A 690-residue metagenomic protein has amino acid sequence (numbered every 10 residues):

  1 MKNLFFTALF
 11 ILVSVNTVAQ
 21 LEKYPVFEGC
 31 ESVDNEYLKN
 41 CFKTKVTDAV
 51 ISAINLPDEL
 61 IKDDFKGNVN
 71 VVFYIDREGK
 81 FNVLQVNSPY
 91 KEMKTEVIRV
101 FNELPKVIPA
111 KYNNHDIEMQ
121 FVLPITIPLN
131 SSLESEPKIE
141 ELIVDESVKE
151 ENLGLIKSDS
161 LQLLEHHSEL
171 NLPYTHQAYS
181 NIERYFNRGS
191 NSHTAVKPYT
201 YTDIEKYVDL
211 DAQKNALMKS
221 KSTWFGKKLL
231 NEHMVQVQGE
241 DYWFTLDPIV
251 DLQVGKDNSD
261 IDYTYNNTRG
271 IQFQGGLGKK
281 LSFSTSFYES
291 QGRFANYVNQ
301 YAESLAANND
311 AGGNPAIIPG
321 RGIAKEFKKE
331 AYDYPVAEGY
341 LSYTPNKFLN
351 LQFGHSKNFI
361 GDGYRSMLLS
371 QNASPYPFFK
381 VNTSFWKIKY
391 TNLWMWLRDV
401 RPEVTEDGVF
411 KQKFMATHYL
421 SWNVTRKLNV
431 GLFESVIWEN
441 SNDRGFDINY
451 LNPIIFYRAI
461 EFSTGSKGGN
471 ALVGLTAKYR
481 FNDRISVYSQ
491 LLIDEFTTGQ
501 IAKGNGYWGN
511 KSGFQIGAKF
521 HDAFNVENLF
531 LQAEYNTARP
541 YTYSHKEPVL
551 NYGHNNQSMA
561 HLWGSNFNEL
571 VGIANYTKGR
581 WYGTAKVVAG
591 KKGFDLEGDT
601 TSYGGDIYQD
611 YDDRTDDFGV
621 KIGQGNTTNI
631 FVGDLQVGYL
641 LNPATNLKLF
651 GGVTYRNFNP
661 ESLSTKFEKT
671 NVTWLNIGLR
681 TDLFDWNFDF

Functional and structural regions predicted by a protein language model:
F5-T7, T17-S147: Charge-biased low-complexity segments
D63-G67, I117-M119, Y265, D333 (+7 more regions): Residue-level preference for beta-strand/loop junctions
P105-K106, P248-V254, T654-R656: Generic short beta-strand segments
K149-N429, V436-N440, K503-S512, K519 (+4 more regions): Outer-membrane beta-barrel channel domains
Y334, L428-F690: Exposed, low-structure sequence patches enriched in small/polar residues
